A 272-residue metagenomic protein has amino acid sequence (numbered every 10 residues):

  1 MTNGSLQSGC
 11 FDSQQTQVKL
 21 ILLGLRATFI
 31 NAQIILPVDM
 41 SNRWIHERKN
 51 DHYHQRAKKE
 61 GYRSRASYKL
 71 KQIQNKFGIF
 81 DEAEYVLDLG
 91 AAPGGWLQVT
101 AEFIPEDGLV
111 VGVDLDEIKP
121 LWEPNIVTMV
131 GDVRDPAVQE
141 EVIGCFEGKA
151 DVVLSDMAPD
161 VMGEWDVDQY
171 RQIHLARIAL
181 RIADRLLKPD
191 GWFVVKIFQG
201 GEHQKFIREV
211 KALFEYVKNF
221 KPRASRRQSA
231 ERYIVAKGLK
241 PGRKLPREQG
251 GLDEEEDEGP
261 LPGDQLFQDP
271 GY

Functional and structural regions predicted by a protein language model:
S41-R65, Q74-F77, K211, R227-Y272: SAM/dcSAM-binding transferase cores
N75-D81, R185: Glycine-rich helix-loop-beta junction characteristic of Rossmann-like nucleotide cofactor-binding loops
E82-A92: Conserved class I S-adenosyl-L-methionine
P93-P105: Conserved SAM-binding loop of SAM-dependent methyltransferases across substrates and taxa, primarily the Class I
L109-D114: Conserved SAM-binding motif I beta-strand of class I
I118-K149: S-adenosyl-L-methionine
K119, P124, W165-D168, I173-R243: C-terminal substrate-binding/active-site "lid" region of AdoMet-derived donor-dependent transferases
